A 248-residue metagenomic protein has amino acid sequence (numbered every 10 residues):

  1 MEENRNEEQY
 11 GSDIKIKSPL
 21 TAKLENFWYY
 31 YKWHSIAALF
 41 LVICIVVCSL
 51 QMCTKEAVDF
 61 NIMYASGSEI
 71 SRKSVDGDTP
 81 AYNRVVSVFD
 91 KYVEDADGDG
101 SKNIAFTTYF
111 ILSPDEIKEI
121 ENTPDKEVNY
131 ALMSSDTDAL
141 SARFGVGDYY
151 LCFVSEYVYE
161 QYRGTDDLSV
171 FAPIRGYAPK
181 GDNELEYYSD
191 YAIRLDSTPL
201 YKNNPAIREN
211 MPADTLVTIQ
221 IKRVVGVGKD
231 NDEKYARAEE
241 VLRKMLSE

Functional and structural regions predicted by a protein language model:
M1-R5: N-terminal targeting leaders characterized by basic, low-complexity, disordered sequences that direct proteins
Y10-A22: Short, membrane-interfacial amphipathic segments enriched in basic
K23-Y30: Aromatic- and glycine-rich beta-strand/loop motifs that create alpha-glucan
W33-M52: Hydrophobic membrane-insertion alpha-helices, especially the h-region of bacterial N-terminal signal peptides
K55-G67: Alpha-helical transmembrane signal-anchor/signal-peptide segments
G77-P80, D95-K126, Y130, N183: Acidic, glycine-anchored loop motifs typical of Ca2+
I120-N122, N129-R194: Extracytoplasmic "Venus flytrap"/periplasmic binding protein-like
D196-E248: Bilobed periplasmic-binding protein/Venus flytrap-like ligand-binding cleft at the lobe interface of extracytoplasmic
